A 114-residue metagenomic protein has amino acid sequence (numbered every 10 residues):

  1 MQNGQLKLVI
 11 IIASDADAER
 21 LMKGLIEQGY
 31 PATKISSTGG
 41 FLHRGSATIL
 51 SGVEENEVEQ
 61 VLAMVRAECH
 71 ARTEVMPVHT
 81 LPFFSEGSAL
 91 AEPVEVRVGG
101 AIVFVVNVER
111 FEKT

Functional and structural regions predicted by a protein language model:
M1-T114: Positively charged, small/polar-rich N-terminal and surface patches that mediate targeting and assembly and bind
